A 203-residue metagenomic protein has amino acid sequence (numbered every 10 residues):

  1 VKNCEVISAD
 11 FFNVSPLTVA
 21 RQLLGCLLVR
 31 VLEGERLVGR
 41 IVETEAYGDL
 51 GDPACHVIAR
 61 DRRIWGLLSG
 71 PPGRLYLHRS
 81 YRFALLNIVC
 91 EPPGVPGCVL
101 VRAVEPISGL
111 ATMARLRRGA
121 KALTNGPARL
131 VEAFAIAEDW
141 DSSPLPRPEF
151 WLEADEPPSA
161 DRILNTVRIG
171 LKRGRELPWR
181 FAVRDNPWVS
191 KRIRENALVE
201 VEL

Functional and structural regions predicted by a protein language model:
K2-L203: Conserved, well-structured core segments that form or line functional sites
